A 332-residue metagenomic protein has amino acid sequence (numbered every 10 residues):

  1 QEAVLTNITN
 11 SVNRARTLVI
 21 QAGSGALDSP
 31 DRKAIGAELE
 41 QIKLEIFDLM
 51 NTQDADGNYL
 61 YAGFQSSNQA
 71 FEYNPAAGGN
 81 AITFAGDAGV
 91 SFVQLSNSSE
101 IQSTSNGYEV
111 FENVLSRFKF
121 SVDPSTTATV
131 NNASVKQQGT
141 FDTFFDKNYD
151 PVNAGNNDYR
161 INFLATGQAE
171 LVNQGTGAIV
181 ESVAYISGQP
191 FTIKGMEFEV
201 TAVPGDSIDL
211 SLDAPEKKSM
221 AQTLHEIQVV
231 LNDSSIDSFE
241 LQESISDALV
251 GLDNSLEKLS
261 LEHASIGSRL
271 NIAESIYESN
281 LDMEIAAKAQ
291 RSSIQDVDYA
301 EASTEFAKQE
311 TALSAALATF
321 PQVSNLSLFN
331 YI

Functional and structural regions predicted by a protein language model:
Q1-A70, I101, V229-I332: Amphipathic alpha-helical polymerization modules
S67-D237: Cysteine-poor, low-complexity segments in flexible/peripheral regions
